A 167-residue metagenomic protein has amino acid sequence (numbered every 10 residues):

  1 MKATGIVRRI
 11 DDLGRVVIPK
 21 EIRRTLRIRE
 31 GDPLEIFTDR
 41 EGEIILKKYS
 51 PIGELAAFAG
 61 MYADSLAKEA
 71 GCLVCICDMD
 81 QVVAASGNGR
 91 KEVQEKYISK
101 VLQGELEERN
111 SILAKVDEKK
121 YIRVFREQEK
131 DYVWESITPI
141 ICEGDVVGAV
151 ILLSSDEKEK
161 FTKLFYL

Functional and structural regions predicted by a protein language model:
A3-T4, K68-G71, Y132-W134: Short, small/polar residue-rich loop motifs at catalytic or cofactor-binding pockets
V7-S86: Intrinsically disordered, low-complexity terminal regulatory regions
A56-L66, I98-Q103, G148-L167: Juxtadomain coupling helices with adjacent low-complexity linkers
D64, K68-E127: Structured interaction and signal-relay segments at domain junctions
C72, I141-C142, S155: Mature, Sec-exported extracytoplasmic domains of Gram-positive
E129-P139: A short beta-strand signature within small-molecule sensing/ligand-binding domains used in signal transduction
I140-V150: Short hydrophobic/glycine-rich mini-motifs in sensory/regulatory modules that couple input to downstream signaling
